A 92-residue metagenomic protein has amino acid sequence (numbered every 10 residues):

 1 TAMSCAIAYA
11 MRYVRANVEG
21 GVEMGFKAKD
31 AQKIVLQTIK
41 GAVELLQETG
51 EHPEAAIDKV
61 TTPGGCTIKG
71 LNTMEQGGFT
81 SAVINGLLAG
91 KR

Functional and structural regions predicted by a protein language model:
T1-C5, K27-D30, H52-E54: Conserved Rossmann-fold dehydrogenase catalytic segment
T1-V22, K33-Q47, G65: Active-site-proximal catalytic alpha-helix in oxidoreductases
M24-G25, I84: Short, surface-exposed linear patches
Q32-R92: NAD(P)-dependent Rossmann-like dehydrogenase/reductase catalytic/cofactor-binding core
